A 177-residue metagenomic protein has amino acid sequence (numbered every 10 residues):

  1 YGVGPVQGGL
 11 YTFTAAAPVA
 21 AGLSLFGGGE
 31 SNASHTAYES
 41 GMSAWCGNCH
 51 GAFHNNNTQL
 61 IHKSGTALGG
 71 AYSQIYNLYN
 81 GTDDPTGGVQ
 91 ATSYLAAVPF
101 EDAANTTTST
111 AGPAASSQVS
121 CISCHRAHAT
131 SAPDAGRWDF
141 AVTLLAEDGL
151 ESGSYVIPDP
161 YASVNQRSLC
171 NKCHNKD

Functional and structural regions predicted by a protein language model:
Y1-D177: A motif-centric signal for short, conserved binding hotspots located in accessible loops or intrinsically disordered
